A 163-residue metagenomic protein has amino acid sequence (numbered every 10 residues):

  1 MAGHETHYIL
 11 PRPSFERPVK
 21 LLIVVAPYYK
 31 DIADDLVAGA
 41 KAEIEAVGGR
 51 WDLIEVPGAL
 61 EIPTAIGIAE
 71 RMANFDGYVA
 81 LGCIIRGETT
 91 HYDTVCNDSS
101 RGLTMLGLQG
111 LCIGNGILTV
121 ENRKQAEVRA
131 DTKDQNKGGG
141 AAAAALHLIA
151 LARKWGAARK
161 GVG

Functional and structural regions predicted by a protein language model:
M1-K20, A158-G163: SAM-dependent methyltransferases
P11-V56: Glycine-rich phosphate/diphosphate-binding loop of Rossmann-like nucleotide-binding domains
P27-Y28, V56-A59, C83-I84, I117-R123: Short, ordered loop/turn segments at secondary-structure junctions
K30, E45-G49, G67-N74, T104-Q109 (+2 more regions): Generic secondary-structure signature for well-ordered alpha-helical cores
E61, A65-L103: Glycine-rich phosphate-binding loop
D93-V120, K124, G140: Short, acidic/small-residue loops that bind anionic groups at enzyme active sites
E121-Q135: Phosphate-binding/catalytic loops
Q135-G163: A charged, well-structured terminal subsegment
